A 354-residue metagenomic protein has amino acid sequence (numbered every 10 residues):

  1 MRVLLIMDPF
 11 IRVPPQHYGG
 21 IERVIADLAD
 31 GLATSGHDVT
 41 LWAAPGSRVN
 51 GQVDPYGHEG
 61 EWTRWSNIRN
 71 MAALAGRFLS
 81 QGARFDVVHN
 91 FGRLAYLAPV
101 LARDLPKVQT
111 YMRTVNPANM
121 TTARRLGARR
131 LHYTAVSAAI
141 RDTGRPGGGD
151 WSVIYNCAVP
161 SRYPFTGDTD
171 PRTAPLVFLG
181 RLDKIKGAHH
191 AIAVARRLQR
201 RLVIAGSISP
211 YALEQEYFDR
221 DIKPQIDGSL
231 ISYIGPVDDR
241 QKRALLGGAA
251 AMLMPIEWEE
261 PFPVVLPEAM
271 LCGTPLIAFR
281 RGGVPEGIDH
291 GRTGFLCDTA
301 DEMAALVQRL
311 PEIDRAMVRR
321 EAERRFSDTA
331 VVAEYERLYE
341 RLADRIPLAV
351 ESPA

Functional and structural regions predicted by a protein language model:
M1-A354: Catalytic cores of nucleotide-sugar-dependent glycosyltransferases that transfer UDP/GDP/TDP-activated
